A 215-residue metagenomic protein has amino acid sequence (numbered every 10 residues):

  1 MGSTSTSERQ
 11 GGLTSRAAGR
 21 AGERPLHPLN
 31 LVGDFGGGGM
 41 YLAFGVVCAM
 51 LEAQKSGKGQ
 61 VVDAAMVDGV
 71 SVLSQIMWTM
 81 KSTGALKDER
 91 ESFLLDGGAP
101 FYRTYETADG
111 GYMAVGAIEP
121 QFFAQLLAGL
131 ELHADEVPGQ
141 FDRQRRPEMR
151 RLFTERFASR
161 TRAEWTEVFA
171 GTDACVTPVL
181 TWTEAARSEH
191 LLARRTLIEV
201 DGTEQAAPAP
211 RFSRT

Functional and structural regions predicted by a protein language model:
M1, R146-M149, S188-L192: Short secondary-structure transition/capping segments
M1-M113, A117: Active-site-adjacent "lid/gating" segments in soluble enzymes
S5-R9, Q121, Q125, A207: Generic alpha-helical secondary structure signal
V70, R143, A185-A186: Short secondary-structure capping/turn micro-motifs that flank functional sites
E89, E106-A108, E184-T215: Terminal low-complexity tails and localization/encapsulation signals of metabolic enzymes
F101-T172, V176: Aromatic-enriched alpha-helical interface/lid elements that frame and gate functional surfaces
A170-L192: Conserved PLP cofactor-binding pocket of PLP-dependent enzymes
